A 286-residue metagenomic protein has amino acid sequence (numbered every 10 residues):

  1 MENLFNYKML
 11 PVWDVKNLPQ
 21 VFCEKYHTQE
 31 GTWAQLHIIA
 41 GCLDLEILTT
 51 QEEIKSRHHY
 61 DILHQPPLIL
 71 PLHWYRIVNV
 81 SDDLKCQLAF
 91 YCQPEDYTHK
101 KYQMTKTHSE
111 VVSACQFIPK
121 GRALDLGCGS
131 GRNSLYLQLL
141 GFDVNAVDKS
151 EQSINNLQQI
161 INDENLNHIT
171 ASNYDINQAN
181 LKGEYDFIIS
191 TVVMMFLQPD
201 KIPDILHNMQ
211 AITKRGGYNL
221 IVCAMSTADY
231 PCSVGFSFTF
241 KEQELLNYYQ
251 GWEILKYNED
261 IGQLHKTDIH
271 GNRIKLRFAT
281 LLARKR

Functional and structural regions predicted by a protein language model:
V12-E30: Conserved short histidine dyad/triad with adjacent acidic residue
A34-D44: Short, conserved beta-strand element in jelly-roll/cupin
T50-L72: Short acidic-glycine-tyrosine-enriched beta hairpin
P71-P94: Ligand-binding loop in jelly-roll beta-barrel domains
Q93-I118, L124, G129-G183, K201-D204 (+1 more regions): Class I (Rossmann-like) S-adenosyl-L-methionine-dependent methyltransferase catalytic domain, capturing the SAM-binding
I189: A conserved beta-strand element that flanks and buttresses the S-adenosyl-L-methionine
V192-F196: Short catalytic micro-motifs in class I SAM-dependent methyltransferases
P203-R215: A short glycine-rich, Lys/Arg-flanked "PGG" loop and its adjoining helix->strand segment in the class I
